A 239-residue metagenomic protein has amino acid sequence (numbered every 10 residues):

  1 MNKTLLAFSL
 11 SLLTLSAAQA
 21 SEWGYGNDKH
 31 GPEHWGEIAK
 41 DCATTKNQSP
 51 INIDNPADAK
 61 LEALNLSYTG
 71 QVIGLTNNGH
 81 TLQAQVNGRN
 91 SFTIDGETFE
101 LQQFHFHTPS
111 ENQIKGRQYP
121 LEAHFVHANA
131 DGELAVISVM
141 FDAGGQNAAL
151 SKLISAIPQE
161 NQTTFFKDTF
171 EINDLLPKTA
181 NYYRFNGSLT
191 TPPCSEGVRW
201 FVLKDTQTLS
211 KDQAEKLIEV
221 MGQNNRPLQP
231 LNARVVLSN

Functional and structural regions predicted by a protein language model:
M1-Q19: Gram-negative bacterial Sec-dependent N-terminal signal peptides
T4, A18-N239: Alpha-carbonic anhydrase
